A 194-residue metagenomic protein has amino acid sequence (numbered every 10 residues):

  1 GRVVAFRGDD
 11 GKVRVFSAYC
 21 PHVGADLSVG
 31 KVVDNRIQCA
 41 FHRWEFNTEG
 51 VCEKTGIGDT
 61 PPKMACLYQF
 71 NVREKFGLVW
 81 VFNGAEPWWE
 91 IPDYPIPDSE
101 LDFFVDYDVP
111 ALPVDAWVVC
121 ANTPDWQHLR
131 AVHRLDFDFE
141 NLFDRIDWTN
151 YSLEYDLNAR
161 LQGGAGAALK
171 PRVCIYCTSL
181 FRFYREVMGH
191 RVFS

Functional and structural regions predicted by a protein language model:
G1-I96: Rieske [2Fe-2S] iron-sulfur-binding domain
P87-S194: C-terminal catalytic domain of Rieske-type non-heme iron oxygenases
